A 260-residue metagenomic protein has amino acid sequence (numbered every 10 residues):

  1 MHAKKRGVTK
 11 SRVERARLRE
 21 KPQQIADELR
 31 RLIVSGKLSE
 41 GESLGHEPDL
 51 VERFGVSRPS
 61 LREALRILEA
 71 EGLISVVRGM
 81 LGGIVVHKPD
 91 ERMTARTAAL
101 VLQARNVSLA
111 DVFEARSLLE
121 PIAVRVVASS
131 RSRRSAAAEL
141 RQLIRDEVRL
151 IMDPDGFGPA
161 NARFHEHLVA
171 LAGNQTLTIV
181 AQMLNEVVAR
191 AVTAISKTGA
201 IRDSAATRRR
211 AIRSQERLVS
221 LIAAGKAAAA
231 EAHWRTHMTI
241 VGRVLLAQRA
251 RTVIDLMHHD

Functional and structural regions predicted by a protein language model:
M1-R125, S129, V253-D255, H259-D260: Short linear motifs at protein or domain termini
V112, R116-S196, S214-R217, A229-R243: Conserved amphipathic alpha-helical segments that form helical-bundle/coiled-coil interaction surfaces
S196-A206: Short helix-coil transition/hinge motifs at the ends and kinks of transmembrane helices, capturing the brief
R208-R210: Short helix-capping and inter-helix turn/linker motifs at the boundaries of alpha-helical repeat units
I222-A228: Short acidic-aromatic low-complexity motifs
T239-V253: Short, charge-rich amphipathic alpha-helical segments embedded in non-transmembrane helical bundles/solenoids
